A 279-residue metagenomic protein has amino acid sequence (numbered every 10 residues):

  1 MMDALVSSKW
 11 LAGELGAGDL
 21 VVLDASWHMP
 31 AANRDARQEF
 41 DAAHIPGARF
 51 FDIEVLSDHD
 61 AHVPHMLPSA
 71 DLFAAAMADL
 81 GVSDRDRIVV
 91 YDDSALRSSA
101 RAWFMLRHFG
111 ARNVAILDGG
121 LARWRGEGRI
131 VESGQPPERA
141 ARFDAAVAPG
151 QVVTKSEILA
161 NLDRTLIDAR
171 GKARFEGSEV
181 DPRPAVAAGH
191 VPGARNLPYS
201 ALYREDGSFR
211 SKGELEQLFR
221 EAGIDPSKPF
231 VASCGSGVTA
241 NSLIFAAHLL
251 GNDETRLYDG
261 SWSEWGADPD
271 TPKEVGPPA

Functional and structural regions predicted by a protein language model:
M1-A279: Cytosolic catalytic domains that perform sulfur/thiol-centered chemistry
